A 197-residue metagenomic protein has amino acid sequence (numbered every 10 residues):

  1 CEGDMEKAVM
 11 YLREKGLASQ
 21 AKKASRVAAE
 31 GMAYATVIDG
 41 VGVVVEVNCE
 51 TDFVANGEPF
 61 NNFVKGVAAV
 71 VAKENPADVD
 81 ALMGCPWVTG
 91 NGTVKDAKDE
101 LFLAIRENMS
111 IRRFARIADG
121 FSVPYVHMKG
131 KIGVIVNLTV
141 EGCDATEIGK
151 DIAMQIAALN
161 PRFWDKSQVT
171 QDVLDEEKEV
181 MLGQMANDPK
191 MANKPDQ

Functional and structural regions predicted by a protein language model:
C1-Q197: N-terminal assembly/interaction segments in proteins that build large macromolecular machines
